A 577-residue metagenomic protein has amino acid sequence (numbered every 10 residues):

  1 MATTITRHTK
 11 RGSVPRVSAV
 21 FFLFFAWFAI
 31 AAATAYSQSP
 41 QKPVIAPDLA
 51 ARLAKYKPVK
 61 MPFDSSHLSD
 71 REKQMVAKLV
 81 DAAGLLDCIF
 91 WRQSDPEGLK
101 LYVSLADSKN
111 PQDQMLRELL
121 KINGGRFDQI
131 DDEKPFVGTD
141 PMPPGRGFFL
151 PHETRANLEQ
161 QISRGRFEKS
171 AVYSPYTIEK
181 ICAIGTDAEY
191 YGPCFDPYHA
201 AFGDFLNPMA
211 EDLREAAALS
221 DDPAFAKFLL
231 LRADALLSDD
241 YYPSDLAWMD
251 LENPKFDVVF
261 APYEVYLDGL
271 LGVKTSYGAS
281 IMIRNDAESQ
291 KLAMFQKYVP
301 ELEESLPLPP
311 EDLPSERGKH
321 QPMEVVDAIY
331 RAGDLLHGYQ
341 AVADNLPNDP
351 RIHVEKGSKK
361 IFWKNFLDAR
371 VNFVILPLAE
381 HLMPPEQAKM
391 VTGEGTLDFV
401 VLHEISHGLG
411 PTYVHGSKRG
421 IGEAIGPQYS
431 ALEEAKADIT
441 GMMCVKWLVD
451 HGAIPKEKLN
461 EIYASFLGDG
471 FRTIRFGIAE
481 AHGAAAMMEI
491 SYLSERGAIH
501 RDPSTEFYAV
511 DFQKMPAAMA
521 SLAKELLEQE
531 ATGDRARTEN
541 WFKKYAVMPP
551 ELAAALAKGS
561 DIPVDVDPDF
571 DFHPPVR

Functional and structural regions predicted by a protein language model:
M1-P15: N-terminal secretory signal peptides that target proteins for export/translocation
S18-A32: Bacterial N-terminal signal peptides
A31-S39: Signal peptide processing junction and immediate N-terminal pro/mature segment of secreted/exported proteins
S39-R126, I130: N-terminal mature-domain "stem" immediately C-terminal to a signal peptide or N-terminal signal-anchor/transmembrane
L49-M61, S66-K78, K169-E423, P427-A431 (+5 more regions): Fold-level signature of zinc-dependent metallopeptidase catalytic domains
I89-P96, D368-E380, P384-D398, P411-R577: Zinc-dependent metallohydrolase catalytic domains
Q93, L99-L101, S108-A218, A226 (+2 more regions): N-terminal intrinsically disordered, low-complexity regulatory regions of eukaryotic transcription factors
